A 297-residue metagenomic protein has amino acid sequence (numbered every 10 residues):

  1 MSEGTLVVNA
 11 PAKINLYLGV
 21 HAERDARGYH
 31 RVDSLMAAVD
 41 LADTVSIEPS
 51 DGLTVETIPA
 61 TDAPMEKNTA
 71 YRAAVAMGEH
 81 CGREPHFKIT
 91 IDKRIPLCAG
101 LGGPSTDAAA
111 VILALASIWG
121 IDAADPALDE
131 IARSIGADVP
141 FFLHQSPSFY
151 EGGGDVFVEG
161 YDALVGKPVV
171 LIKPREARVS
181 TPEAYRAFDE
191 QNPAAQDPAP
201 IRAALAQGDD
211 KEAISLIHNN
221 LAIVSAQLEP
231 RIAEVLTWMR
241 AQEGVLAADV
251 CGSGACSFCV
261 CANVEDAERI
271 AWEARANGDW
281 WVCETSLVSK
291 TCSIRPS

Functional and structural regions predicted by a protein language model:
M1-A99, S117, I121-D129, I135 (+2 more regions): ATP-binding N-lobe of GHMP and related small-molecule kinases
S2-N9, N15-S34, I121-A247, V260-S297: ATP-dependent small-molecule kinase catalytic core of the GHMP/sugar-kinase superfamily and closely related
S46, T90, D249, C283-S286: Residues embedded in well-ordered beta-strands within globular domains across many folds
D51-A63, V111, D209-H218, R240: Short, basic/glycine-rich phosphate-binding loops at helix/coil junctions that contact nucleotide phosphates
A63, T90-W119, A137, V245-C261: Glycine/serine-rich anion-binding loops at beta->alpha junctions that coordinate negatively charged ligand groups
M65, T69, G103-T106, A127 (+2 more regions): An amphipathic alpha-helix/helix-turn recognition signal
